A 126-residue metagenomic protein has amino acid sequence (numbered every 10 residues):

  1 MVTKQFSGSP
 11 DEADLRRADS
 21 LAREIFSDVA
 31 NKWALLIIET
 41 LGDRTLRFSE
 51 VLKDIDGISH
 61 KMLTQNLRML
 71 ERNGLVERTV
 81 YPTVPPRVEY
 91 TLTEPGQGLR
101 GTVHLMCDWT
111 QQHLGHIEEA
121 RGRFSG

Functional and structural regions predicted by a protein language model:
M1-D11: Long, low-complexity, charged/polar intrinsically disordered regions in eukaryotic proteins
L15-M62, E89, Q97: N-terminal helix-turn-helix DNA-binding core of bacterial DNA-binding proteins
L35, N73, T102-I117: Alpha-helical linker/hinge and terminal dimerization helices associated with HTH transcriptional regulators
K53, E71-R72: Alpha-helical residues within the helix-turn-helix
N66: Residues within the DNA-recognition helix of helix-turn-helix
P82-M106: Basic, amphipathic "hinge/linker" alpha-helix immediately C-terminal to the N-terminal HTH DNA-binding motif
E119-G126: Exposed, interaction-prone assembly regions rather than primary DNA-binding/catalytic cores
